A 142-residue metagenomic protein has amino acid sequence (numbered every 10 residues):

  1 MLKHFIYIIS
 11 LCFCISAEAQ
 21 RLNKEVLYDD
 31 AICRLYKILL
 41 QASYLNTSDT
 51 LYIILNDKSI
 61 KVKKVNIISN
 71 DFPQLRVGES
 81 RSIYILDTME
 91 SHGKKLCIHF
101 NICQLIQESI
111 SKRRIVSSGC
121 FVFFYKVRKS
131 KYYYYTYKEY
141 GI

Functional and structural regions predicted by a protein language model:
M1-Y28: Bacterial Sec-dependent N-terminal signal peptides
I6, C14, P73, V122-Y125: Compositionally biased, low-structure terminal segments
S10, F100, K126-V127: Hydrophobic side chains in beta-strands
S16-E18, K37, F124: Extracellular/secretory pathway and lumenal proteins
A19-Q20, Y140-I142: N-terminal soluble segments of membrane proteins
R21-S118: Surface-exposed acidic loop/strand-edge motifs in secreted or periplasmic proteins that form small linear binding
C120-G141: Short beta-strand edge/turn micro-motifs at domain boundaries
